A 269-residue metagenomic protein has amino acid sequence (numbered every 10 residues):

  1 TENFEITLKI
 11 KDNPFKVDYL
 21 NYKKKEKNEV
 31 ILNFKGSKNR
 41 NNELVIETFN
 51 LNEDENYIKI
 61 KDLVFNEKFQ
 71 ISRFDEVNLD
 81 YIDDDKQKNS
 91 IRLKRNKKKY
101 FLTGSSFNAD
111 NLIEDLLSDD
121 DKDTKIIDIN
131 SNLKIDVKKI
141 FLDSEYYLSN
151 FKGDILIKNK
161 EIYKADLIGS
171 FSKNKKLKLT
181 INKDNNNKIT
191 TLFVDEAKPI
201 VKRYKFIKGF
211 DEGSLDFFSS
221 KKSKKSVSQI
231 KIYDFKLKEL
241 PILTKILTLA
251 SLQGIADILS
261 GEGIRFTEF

Functional and structural regions predicted by a protein language model:
T1-F269: Membrane-proximal interfacial segments on either side of biological membranes
